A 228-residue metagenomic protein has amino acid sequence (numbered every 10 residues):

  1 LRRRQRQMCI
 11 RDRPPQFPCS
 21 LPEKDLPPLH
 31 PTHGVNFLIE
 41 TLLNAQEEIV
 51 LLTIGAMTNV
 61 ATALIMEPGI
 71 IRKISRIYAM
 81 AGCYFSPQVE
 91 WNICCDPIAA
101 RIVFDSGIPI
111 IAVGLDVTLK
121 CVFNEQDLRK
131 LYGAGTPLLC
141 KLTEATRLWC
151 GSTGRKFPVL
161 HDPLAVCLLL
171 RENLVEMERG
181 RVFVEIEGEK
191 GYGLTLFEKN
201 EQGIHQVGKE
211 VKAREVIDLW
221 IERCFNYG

Functional and structural regions predicted by a protein language model:
L1, T62-I65, L168: Short glycine/serine- and small hydrophobic-enriched flexible loop segments
L1-I10: Single conserved hydrophobic/aromatic residue that forms the stacking wall/gate of nucleotide- or nucleobase-binding
R2, L29-P31, A56-N59, Q88-E90 (+3 more regions): A short linear-motif detector with a strong N-terminal bias
R11, P31-T32, I71-R72, G135-C140: Short hydrophobic/aromatic-rich motifs at helix boundaries and adjacent loops
P15: Flexible, glycine-rich active-site loops centered on histidine and acidic residues that chelate a metal or position
P18, P22-K120, E125-Q126: Active-site histidine-anchored catalytic micro-motif
C94-I98, F104-S106, I110-G228: Conformational coupling and interaction surfaces
